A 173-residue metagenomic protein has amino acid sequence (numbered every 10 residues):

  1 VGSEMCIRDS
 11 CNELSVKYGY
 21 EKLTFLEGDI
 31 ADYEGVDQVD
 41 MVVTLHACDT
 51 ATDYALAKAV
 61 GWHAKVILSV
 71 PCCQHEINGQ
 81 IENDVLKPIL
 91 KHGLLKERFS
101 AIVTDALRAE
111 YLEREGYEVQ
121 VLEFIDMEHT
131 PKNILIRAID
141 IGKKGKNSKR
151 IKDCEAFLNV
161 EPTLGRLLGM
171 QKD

Functional and structural regions predicted by a protein language model:
V1-I7: Short, small-residue-biased leader/transition segments that mark boundaries at the very start of proteins
S10-D173: Class I S-adenosyl-L-methionine
